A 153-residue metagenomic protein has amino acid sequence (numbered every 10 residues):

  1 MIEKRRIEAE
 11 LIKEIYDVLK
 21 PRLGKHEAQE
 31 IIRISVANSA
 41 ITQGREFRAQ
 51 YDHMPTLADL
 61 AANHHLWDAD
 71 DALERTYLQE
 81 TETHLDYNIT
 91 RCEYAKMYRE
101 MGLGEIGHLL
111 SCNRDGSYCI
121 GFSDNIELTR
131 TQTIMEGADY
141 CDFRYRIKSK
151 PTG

Functional and structural regions predicted by a protein language model:
M1-H84, E93-S111, N125-Y140, I147-G153: N-terminal accessory segment detector
Y87: A helicase ATPase "motif cassette" and its flanking acidic/Ser/Thr-rich regulatory loops
H108-I120: A conserved amphipathic terminal alpha-helix motif
